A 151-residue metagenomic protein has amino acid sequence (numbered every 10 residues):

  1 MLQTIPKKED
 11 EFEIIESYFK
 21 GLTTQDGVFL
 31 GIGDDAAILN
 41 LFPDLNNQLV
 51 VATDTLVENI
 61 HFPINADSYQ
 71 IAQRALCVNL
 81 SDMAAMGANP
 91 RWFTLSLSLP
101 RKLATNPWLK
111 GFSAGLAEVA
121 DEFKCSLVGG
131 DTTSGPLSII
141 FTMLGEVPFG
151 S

Functional and structural regions predicted by a protein language model:
M1-D67, M86, L95, V119 (+1 more regions): Extreme N-terminal cap/leader segments of soluble proteins
V28-L30, I64-L80, K102-A114: Glycine-rich anion/phosphate-binding loops
I32-D34, N79, P90, S134-P136: Short Gly/Ser/Thr- and Asp/Glu-enriched loop/turn motifs at secondary-structure junctions
D34-A36, A75, T132-T133, P148: Short, flexible micro-motifs
I38, N79, G87, L127: Residue-level signal for inorganic ion chemistry
D44-L45, Q70, M86-R91, A114 (+1 more regions): Short, polar/acidic, helix-capping and beta-turn segments at strand->helix junctions that line the mouths
L56, R91-S151: Glycine-rich anion-binding loops of enzyme active sites
M83: Conserved phosphate/oxyanion-binding catalytic-loop motifs
